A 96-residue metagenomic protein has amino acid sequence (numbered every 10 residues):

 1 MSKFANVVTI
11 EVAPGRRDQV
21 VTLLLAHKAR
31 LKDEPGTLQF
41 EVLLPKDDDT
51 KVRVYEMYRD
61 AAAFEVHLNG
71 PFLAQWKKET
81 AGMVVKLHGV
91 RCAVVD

Functional and structural regions predicted by a protein language model:
S2, V42-T50, Q75-D96: Glycine-rich beta-strand-turn "strand-cap" elements at beta-sheet edges
A5-I10: Active-site-flanking beta-strand signature of metal-NTP-handling nucleotidyl enzymes and homologous cyclase-like
E11-V20: Short, surface-exposed ligand-recognition loops at beta-strand->loop->(often short) alpha-helix junctions that present
D18, R59-N69: Short amphipathic alpha-helices within nucleic acid-binding modules
T22-L25, H67-F72: Short amphipathic alpha-helices in soluble, non-transmembrane regions that often serve as interface/regulatory elements
L24, K28, T80: Short amphipathic alpha-helical/adjacent loop interface patches that line ligand and macromolecule-binding sites
A29-K51: Short, glycine- and small/hydrophobic-rich beta-strand elements in well-ordered beta-sheets
